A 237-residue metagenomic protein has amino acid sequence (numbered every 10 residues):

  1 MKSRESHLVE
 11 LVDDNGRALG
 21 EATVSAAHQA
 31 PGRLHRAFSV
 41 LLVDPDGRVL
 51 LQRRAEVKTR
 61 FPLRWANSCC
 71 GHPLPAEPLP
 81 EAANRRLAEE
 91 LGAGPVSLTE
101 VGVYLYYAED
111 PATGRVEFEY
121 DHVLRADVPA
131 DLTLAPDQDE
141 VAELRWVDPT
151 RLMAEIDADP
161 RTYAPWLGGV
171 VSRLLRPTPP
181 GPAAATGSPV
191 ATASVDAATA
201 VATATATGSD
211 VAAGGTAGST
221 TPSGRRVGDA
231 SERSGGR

Functional and structural regions predicted by a protein language model:
K2-S39, V43-P45: Acidic, metal-coordinating catalytic segment for phosphate/diphosphate chemistry, firing primarily on the Nudix
A26, L63, Y104-P111, R115-A204 (+1 more regions): Nudix hydrolase/Nudix homology domain
A37-C69: A glycine-rich, hydrophobic loop/mini-helix early in the fold
V40, C69, E100, H122-A126: A structural signal for short, well-ordered beta-strand segments
L50-L51, S68-V101: The catalytic Nudix box helix
